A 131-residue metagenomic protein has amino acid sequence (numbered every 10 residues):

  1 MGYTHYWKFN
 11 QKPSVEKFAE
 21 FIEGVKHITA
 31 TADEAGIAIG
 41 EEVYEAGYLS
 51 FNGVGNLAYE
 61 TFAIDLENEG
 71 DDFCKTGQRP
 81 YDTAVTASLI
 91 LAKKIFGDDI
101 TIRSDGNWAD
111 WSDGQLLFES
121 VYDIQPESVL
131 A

Functional and structural regions predicted by a protein language model:
M1-A131: Acidic (Asp/Glu-rich) sequence patches and key acidic residues that form negatively charged surfaces used
